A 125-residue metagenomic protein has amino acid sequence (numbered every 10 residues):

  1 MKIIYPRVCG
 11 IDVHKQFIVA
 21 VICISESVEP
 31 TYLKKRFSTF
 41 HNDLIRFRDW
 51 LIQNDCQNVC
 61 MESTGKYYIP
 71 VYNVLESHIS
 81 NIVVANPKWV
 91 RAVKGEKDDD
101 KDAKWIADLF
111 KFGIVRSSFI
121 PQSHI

Functional and structural regions predicted by a protein language model:
M1-I125: Phosphate- and other anionic-substrate recognition elements at nucleic-acid/protein interfaces
